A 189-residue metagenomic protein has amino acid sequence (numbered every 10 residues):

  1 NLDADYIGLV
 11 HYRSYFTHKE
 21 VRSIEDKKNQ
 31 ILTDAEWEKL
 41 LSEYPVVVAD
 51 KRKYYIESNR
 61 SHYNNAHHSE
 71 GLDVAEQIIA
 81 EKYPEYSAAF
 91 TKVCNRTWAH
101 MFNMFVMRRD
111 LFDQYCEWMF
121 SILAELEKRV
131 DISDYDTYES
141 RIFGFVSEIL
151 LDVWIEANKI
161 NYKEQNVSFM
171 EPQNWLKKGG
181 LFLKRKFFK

Functional and structural regions predicted by a protein language model:
N1-K189: ER/Golgi luminal nucleotide-sugar-dependent glycosyltransferases, focusing on the catalytic module
